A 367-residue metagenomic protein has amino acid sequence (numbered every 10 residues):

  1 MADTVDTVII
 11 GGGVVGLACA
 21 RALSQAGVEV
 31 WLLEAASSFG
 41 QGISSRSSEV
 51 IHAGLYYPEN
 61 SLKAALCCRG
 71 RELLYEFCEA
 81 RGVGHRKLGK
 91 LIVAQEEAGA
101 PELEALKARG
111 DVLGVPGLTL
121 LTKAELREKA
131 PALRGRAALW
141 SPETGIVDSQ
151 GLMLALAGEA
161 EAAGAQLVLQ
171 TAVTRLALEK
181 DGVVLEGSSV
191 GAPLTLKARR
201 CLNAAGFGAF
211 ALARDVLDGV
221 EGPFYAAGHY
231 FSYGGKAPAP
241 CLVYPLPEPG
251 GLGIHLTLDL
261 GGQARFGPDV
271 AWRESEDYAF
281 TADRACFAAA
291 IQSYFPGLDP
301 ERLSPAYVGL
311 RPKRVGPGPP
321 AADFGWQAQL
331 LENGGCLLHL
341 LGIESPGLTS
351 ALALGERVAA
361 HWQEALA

Functional and structural regions predicted by a protein language model:
V5-L32: N-terminal Rossmann-like FAD-binding beta1-loop-alpha1 element of flavoenzymes
A22, I51, V83-R86, T195 (+2 more regions): Active-site substrate-recognition segment that forms the wall of the catalytic cavity or substrate channel
Q25-R46: Glycine-rich FAD pyrophosphate-binding loop
A26, S45, A321-A367: C-terminal lid/capping helical subdomain adjacent to the catalytic/cofactor pocket in oxidative enzymes
E49-E125, G253: Dinucleotide-binding Rossmann-like beta1-alpha1 core, especially the glycine-rich loop that anchors the ADP
Y56, T144-I146, E248-G251, L338-A351: Glycine-rich phosphate/pyrophosphate-binding beta-alpha loops
P58-R69, V93-E102, W140-G158, A279-D283 (+1 more regions): Short beta-strand to alpha-helix junction loop
L139-R200, L352: Helical element adjacent to the flavin cofactor pocket in flavoenzyme catalytic cores
